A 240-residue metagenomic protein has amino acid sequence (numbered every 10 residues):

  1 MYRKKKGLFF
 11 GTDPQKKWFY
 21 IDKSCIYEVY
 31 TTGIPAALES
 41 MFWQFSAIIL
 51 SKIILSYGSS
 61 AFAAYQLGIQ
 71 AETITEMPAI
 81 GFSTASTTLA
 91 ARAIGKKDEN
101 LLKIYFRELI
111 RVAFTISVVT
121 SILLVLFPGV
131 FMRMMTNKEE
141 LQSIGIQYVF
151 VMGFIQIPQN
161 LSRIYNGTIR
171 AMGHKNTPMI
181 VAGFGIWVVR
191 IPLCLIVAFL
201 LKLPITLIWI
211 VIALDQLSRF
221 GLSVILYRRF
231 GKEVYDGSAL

Functional and structural regions predicted by a protein language model:
M1, I80-S83, M152-A171, T177-V189 (+2 more regions): Short runs within selected transmembrane alpha-helices of multi-pass transporters and secretion channels
M1-I34, A90-I155, A198-L240: Short alpha-helical transmembrane segments in multi-pass integral membrane proteins
W18-I49, I74, P78, F82 (+4 more regions): Hydrophobic faces of transmembrane alpha-helices in multi-pass small-molecule transporters and flippases across diverse
P35, S40, Q66-G68, I186 (+1 more regions): Residue-level recognition of hydrophobic positions within alpha-helical transmembrane segments
A36, S40, I48, K52 (+6 more regions): Transmembrane alpha-helix boundary and packing residues in multipass membrane permease domains and related
M41-I74, R92, V130-E139, A198-L200: Helix-terminus/linker motif at the lipid-water interface of multi-pass membrane proteins
S60-A61, K175-T177, P204-I205: Membrane-helix interface segments
A64-P128, Q159-A182: Small-residue-rich hydrophobic transmembrane alpha-helices
